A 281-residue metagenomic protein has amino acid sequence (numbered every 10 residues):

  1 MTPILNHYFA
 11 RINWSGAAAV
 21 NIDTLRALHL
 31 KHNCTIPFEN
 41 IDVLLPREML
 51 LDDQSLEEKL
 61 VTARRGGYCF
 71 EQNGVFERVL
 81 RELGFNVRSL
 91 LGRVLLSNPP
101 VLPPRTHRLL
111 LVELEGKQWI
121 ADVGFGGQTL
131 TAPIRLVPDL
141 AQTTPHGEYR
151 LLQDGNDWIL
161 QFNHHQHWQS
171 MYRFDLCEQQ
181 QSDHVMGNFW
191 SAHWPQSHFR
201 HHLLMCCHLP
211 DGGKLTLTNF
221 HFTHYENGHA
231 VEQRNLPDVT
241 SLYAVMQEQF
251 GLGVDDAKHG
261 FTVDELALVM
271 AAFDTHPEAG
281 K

Functional and structural regions predicted by a protein language model:
M1-G66, R81-P104, F125-R135, L140 (+1 more regions): Mixed-charge, low-complexity segments
Q72: Hydrophobic (often cysteine-bearing) scaffold residues that line and stabilize catalytic clefts of nucleotide/cofactor
F76-L80: Hydrophobic alpha-helical packing residues
H107: Histidine-centered active-site/metal-ligand motif
L111-L114: Active-site beta-strand termini and strand-to-loop segments that position acidic
A121-V123: Beta-strand scaffold of nucleotide-dependent catalytic cores
